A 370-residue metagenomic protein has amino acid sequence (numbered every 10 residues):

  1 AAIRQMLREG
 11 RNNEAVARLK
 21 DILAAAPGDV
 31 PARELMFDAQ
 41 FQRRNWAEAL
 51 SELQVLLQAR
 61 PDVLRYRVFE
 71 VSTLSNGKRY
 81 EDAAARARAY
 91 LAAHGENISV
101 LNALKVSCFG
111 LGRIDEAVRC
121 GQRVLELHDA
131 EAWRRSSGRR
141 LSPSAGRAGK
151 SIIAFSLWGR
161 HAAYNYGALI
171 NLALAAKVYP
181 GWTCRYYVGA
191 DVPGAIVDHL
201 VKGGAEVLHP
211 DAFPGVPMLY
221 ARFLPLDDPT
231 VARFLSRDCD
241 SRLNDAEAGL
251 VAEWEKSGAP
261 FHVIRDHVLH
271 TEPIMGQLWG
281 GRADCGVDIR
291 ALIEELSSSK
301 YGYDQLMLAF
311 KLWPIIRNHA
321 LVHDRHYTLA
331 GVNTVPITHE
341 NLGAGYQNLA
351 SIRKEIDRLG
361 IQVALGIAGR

Functional and structural regions predicted by a protein language model:
P27, P61, H94-G95, H128-D129: Short coil turns that delineate tetratricopeptide repeat
P31, L64-R65, S99: Start-of-helix register in tetratricopeptide repeats
A103, S107-D211: N-terminal anchoring/stem segment of glycosyltransferases
G110, R123, G281-R370: Catalytic core and acceptor-binding pocket of nucleotide-sugar-dependent glycosyltransferases
D245-P273: Conserved donor-nucleotide/metal-binding helix-loop-beta segment in metal-dependent transferases, i.e., the alpha-helix
